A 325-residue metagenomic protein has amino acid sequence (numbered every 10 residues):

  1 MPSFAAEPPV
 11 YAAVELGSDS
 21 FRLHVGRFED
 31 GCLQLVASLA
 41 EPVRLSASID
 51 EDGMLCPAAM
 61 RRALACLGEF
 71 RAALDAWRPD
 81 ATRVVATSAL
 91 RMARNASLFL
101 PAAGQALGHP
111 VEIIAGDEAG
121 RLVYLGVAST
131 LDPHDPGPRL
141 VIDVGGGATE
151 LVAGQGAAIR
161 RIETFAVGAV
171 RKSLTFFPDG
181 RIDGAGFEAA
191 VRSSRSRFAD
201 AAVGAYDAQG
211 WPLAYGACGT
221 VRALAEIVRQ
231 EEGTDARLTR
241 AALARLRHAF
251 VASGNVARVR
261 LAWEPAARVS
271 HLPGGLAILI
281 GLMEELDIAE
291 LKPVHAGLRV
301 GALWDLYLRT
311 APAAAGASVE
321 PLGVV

Functional and structural regions predicted by a protein language model:
S3, A13-E15, V141-D143: Replace "in large, NTP-powered and nucleic-acid-processing enzymes" with "in large, NTP-powered factors and other
F4, P8-Y11, V25-F28, V43 (+3 more regions): Helical "lid/coupling" subdomains associated with nucleotide-phosphate turnover
D19-F21, G147: Conserved Rossmann-like nucleotide-cofactor binding loop
C32-L35, I159: Tryptophan-centered short beta-strand motifs
S38-E41: Short amphipathic
A81: Cationic, histidine-enriched alpha-helical/coil surfaces that engage anionic ligands
L140-A148, V152: A generic, well-ordered mixed alpha/beta core segment in the N-terminal half of proteins
